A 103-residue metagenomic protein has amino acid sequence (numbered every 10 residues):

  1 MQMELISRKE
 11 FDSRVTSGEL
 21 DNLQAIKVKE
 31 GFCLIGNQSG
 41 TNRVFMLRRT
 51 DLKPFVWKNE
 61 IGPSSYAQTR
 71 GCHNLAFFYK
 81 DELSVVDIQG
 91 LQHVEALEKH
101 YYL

Functional and structural regions predicted by a protein language model:
M1-E4, K29-I35, I88-G90: Short low-complexity stretches enriched in small and charged residues
M1-T16: Negatively charged, low-complexity tracts enriched in Asp/Glu with abundant Ser/Thr
E10, V44, A76-F78: Intrinsic disorder/low-structure terminal segments
S13-V28: N-terminal basic/disordered segments at the start of proteins
Q24-L52, K80-E82: Short aromatic-glycine-(Arg/Gly/Cys) micro-motifs in beta-strand/loop hairpins
R43-R70: Acidic, aromatic-enriched beta-alpha/helix-loop junctions
S65-L103: Mixed-charge, Lys/Arg-enriched low-complexity segments
